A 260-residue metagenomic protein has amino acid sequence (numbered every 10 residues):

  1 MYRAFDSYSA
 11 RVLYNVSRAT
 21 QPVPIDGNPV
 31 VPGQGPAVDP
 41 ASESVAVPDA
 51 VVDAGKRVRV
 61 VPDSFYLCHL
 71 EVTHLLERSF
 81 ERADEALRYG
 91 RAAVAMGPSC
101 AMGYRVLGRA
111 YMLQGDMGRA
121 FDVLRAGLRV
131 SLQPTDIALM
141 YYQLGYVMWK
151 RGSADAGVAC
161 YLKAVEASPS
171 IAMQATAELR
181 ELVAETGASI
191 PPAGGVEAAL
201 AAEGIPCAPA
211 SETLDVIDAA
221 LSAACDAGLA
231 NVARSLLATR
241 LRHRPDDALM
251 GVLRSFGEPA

Functional and structural regions predicted by a protein language model:
Y2-F65, R91-M96, L128-I137, P206-C207: Flexible helix-coil transition and linker loops at the boundaries of alpha-helical arrays
F5-V16, A101-Y104, L132-L139, E166-R180 (+3 more regions): Boundary/linker segments of alpha-helical solenoid repeat arrays
H74, R109, Q143-V147, R180-E181 (+2 more regions): Residue-level recognition of tetratricopeptide repeat
S79-F80, Q114, R151, T186 (+1 more regions): Structural motif corresponding to the intra-repeat A-B loop/turn of tetratricopeptide repeats
R82-A83, M117, A154, A230-N231: TPR-repeat structural position
